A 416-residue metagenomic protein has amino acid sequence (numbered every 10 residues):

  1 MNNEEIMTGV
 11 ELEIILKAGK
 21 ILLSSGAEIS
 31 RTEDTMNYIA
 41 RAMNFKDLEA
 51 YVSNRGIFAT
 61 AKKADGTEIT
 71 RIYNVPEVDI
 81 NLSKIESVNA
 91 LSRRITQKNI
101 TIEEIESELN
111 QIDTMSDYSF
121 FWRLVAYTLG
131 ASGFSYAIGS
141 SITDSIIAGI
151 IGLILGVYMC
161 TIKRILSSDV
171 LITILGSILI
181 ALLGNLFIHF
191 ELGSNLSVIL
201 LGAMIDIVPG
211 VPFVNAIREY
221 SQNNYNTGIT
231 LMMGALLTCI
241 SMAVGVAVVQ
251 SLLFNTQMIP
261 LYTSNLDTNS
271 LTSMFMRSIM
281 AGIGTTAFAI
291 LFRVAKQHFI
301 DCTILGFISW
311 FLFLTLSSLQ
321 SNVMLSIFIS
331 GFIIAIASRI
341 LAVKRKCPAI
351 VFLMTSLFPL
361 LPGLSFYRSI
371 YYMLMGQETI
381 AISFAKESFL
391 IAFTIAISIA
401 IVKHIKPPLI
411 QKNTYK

Functional and structural regions predicted by a protein language model:
M1-S107, Q111-D113: Soluble N-terminal domains of membrane-associated systems
S24, I199-I207, N215-I240, L314-K416: C-terminal transmembrane helix-loop-helix hairpin of multi-pass membrane proteins
E103-M115, T128-S140, L155-S167, T256-N269 (+4 more regions): Short juxtamembrane and helix-loop transition motifs at transmembrane-helix boundaries in membrane proteins
D117-V214, I290-F292, K296-D301: Core alpha-helical transmembrane segments of integral membrane proteins
F121-V125, S145-I150, L171-L175, M232 (+8 more regions): Hydrophobic alpha-helical transmembrane segments
G133-I138, I154-K163, L179, L183-E191 (+8 more regions): Alpha-helical membrane-inserting segments
S135-I151, N195-P209, S264-M280, Q320-F332 (+1 more regions): Structural signature of hydrophobic alpha-helical transmembrane segments
F190-L196, F254-S270, Y372-F384: Membrane-interface helix termini and inter-helical loops of multi-pass transporters
